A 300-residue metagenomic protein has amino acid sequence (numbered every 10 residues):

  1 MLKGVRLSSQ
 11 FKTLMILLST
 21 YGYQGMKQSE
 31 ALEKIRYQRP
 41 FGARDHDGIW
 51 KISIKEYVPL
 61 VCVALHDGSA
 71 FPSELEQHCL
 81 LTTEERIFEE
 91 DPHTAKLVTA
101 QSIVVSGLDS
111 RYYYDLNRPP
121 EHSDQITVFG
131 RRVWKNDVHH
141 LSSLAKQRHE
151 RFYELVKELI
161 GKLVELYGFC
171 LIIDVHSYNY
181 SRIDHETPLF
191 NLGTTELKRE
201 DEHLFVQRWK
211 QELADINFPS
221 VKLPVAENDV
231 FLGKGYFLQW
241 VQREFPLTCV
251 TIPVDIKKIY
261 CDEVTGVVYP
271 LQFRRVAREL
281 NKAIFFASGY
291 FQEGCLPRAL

Functional and structural regions predicted by a protein language model:
S8-S9, S19: Serine residues within intrinsically disordered or low-complexity segments
K12-T13, Y23: Low-complexity, intrinsically disordered segments with a bias for serine/threonine
L18-I172, S177-L300: N-terminal catalytic or cofactor-binding beta/alpha core of small enzyme domains
